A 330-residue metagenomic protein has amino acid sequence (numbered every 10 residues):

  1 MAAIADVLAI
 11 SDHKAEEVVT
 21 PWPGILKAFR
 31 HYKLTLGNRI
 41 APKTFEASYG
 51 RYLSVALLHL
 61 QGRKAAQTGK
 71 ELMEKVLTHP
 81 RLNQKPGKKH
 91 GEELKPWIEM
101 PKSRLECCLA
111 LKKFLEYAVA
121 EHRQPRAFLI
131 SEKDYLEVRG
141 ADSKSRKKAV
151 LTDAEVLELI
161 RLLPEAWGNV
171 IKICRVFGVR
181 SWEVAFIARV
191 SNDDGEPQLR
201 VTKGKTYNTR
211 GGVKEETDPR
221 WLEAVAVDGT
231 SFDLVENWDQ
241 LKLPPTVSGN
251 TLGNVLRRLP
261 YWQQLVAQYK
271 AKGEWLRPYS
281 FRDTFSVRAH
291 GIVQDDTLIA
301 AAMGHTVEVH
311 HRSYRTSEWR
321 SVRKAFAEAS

Functional and structural regions predicted by a protein language model:
M1-R63: N-terminal DNA-binding module of tyrosine recombinases/phage integrases
V55, P86-D134, R180-W182: N-terminal DNA-binding recognition helix of tyrosine site-specific recombinases/integrases
P101, L105-L109, D134-W182: Basic, Lys/Arg- and aromatic-enriched nucleic-acid-binding interface segment
F114, T217, W221, V225-F285: Active-site/catalytic core of tyrosine-dependent DNA strand-transfer enzymes
E116-R126, K172-Q198: Short, charged phosphate-coordinating catalytic segments
K172, V176, E183, Y279-H305: C-terminal catalytic core of tyrosine-transesterase DNA break-rejoin enzymes
F186-D233: Conserved tyrosine-mediated DNA breakage-rejoining catalytic core shared by Y-recombinases
K203-Y207, M303-A327: Catalytic-site neighborhood detector that most strongly recognizes the C-terminal catalytic loop/helix of tyrosine
